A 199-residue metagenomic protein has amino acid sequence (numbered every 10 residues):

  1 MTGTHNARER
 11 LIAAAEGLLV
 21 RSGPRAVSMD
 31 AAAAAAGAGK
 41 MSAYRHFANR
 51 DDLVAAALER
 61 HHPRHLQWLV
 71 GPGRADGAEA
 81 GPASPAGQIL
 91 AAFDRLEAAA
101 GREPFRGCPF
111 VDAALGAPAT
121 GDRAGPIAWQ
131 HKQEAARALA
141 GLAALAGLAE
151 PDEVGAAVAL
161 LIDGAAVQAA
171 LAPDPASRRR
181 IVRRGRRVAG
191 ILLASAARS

Functional and structural regions predicted by a protein language model:
M1-N6, A196-S199: N-terminal intrinsically disordered/low-complexity leader segments
R10, A14-D52, A56: Helix-turn-helix
I12, L66, L90, D94 (+4 more regions): An amphipathic alpha-helix signature
A56, L69-F105, G155-V158: Hydrophobic alpha-helical connector segments
E59-H65: Short, basic, alpha-helical segments at the C-terminal edge of helix-turn-helix-like DNA-binding modules
P72, A117, A169-P173: Secondary-structure edge/capping motif, primarily at the C-terminal ends of alpha-helices and the immediately following
R102-D122: Amphipathic alpha-helical segments used for helix-helix packing
R123-W129, A144-S199: Hydrophobic/aromatic-rich alpha-helical bundle segments in the mid-to-C-terminal region
